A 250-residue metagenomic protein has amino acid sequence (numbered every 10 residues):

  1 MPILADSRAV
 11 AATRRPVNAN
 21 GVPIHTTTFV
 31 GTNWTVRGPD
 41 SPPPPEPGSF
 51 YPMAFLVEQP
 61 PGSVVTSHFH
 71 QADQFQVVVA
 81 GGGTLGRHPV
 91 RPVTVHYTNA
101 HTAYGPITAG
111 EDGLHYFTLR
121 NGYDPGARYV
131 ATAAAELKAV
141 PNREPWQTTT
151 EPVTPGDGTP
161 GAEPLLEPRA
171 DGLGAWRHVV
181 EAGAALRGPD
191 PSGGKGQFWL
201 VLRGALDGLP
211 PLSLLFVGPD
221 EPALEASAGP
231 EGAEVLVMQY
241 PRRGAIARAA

Functional and structural regions predicted by a protein language model:
M1-S49, A127-W176, A250: A short, N-terminal "cap"/entry segment at the start of jelly-roll beta-barrel domains of the cupin/DSBH fold
P39-T84, H88-P92: The feature marks the first
P60, H70-L85, G188-P211: Glycine- and acidic-residue-biased ligand/ion/polar-headgroup-sensing regions
P89-V90, A100-Y129, P210-P211, P219-I246: Ligand-binding loop in jelly-roll beta-barrel domains
T94, L212-S213: Structural motif
R169-F198, D207, G229-A233: Intrinsically disordered, low-complexity segments enriched in Gly and acidic/Ser/Thr residues that form flexible
